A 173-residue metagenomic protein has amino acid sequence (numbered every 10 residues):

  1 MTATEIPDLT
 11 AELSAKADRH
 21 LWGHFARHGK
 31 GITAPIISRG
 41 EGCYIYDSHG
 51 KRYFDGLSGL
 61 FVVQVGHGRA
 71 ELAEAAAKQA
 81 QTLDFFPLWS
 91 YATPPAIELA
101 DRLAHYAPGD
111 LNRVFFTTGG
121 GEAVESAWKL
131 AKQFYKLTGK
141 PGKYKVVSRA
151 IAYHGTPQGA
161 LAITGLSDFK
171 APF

Functional and structural regions predicted by a protein language model:
T2-E41, Y91, A96: Active-site-adjacent loop/helix segments that line or gate small-molecule/cofactor pockets in enzymes
L9, L13-K16, L72, P95 (+5 more regions): General structural feature for long, well-ordered alpha-helical segments within catalytic domains of soluble enzymes
A17, L21, F25, A80 (+3 more regions): Structural signal for hydrophobic packing residues in well-ordered secondary-structure cores of soluble enzyme domains
A34-D55: Active-site and channel-lining beta-strand-loop segments that bind or position nucleotide-derived/phosphorylated
Y53, G59-Y91, E98-T118: Glycine-rich phosphate-binding segment of PLP-dependent enzymes
L57-S58, V146: Short clusters of small/polar residues that mark proteolytic maturation junctions
D101-F173: PLP-dependent aspartate aminotransferase-fold enzymes
